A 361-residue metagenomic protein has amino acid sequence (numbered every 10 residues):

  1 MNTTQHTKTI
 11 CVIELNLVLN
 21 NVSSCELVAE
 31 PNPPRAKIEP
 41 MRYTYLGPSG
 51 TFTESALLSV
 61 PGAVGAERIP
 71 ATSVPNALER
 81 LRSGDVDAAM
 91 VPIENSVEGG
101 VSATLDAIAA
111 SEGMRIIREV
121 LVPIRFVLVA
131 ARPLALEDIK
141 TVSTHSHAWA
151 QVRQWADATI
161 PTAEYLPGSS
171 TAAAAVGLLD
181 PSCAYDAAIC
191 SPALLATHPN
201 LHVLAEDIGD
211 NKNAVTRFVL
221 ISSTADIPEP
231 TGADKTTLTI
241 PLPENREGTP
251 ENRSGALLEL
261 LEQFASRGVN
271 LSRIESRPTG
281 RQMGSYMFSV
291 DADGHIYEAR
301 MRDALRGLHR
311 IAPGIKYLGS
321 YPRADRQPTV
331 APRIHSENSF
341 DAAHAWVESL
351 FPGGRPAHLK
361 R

Functional and structural regions predicted by a protein language model:
M1-N2: Polybasic, low-complexity intrinsically disordered segments
Q5-H6: Low-complexity, intrinsically disordered or signal/transmembrane-proximal segments
I10-R361: Domain-level signature for soluble enzymes in the chorismate/prephenate branch of the shikimate pathway
